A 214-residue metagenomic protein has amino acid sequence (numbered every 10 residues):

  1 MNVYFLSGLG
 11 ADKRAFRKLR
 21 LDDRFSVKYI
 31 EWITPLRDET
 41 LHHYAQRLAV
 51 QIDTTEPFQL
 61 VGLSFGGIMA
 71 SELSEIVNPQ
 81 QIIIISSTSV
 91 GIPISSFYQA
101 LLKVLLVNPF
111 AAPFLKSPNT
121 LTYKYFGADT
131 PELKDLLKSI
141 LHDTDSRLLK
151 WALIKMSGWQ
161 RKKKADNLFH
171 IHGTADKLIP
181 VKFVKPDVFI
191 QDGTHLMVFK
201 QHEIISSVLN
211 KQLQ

Functional and structural regions predicted by a protein language model:
M1-E56, V104-A112: Active-site catalytic motif of lipid deacylating hydrolases and related acyltransferases
I33-P35, A175, Q191-L196: Histidine-bearing beta->alpha loop at or near hydrolase active sites
D38-E39, G193-V208: Catalytic histidine-centered segment of alpha/beta-hydrolase-like enzymes
Q59-L60, I82: Conserved alpha/beta-hydrolase fold motif
V61-A70: Gly/Ala-rich beta-loop-alpha elbow adjacent to hydrolase catalytic centers
N78-A111: Flexible "cap/lid" loop of the alpha/beta hydrolase fold
P113-Q160: Conserved alpha/beta-hydrolase catalytic His-Asp/Glu region
H170-H172, D176: Short beta-strand/loop motif that positions the catalytic acidic residue of the alpha/beta-hydrolase fold
